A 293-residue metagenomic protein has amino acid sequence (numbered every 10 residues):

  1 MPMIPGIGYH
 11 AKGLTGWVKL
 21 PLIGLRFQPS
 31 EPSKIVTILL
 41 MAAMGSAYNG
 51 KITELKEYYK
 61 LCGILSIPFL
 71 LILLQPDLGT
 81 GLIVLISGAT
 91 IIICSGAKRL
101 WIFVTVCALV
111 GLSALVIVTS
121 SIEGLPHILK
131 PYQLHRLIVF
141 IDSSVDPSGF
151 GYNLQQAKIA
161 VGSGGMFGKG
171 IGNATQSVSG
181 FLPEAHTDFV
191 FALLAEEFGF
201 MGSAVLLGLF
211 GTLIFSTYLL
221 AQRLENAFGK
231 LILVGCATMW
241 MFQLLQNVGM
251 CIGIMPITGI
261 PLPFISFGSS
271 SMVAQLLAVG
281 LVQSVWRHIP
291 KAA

Functional and structural regions predicted by a protein language model:
M1-Q75, V248-P261, F267, S271-M272 (+1 more regions): Membrane-helix boundary/helix-loop-helix interface segments in multi-pass membrane proteins
G13-W17, T105-S203, A227: Hydrophobic, glycine- and aromatic-enriched re-entrant/interface helices and adjoining loop segments
S33, Y58-G63, G81-L82, I102-V106 (+4 more regions): Hydrophobic alpha-helical transmembrane segments
K34, E197-F215: Hydrophobic alpha-helical transmembrane segments
M41-G50, A89-K98, T212-Q222, V282-P290: Structural signal for the C-terminal ends of transmembrane alpha-helices and the immediately following loop
G45, L82, S87-W101, T175-G202 (+1 more regions): Interfacial segments of multi-pass membrane proteins
Y58-L73, L78-P126, Q133: Hydrophobic alpha-helical segments of polytopic membrane proteins
L219-T258: Loop-to-helix entry and N-terminal half of a specific, functionally important transmembrane alpha helix in multi-pass
